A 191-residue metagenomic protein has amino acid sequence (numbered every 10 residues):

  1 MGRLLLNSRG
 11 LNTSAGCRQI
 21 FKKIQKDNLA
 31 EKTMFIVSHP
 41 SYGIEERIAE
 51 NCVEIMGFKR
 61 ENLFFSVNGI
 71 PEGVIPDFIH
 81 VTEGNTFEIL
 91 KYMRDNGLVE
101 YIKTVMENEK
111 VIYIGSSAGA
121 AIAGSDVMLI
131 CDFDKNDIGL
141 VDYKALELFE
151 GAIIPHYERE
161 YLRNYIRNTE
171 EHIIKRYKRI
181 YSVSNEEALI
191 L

Functional and structural regions predicted by a protein language model:
M1-F78, T82: N-terminal beta1-alpha1 cap of cysteine-dependent amidohydrolase-like domains
L5, Y113-I114: Structural detector of well-ordered beta-strand residues that form the stable sheet scaffold of enzyme domains
E61-S66, Y113, I180-Y181: Short, hydrophobic beta-strand segments that form beta-sheet elements in well-ordered domains
V81-T82, L90-D95, V99-I112, G119-L191: Active-site-adjacent pocket-lining segments in enzyme domains
T86: Conserved Motif II region of HX4D acyltransferases
